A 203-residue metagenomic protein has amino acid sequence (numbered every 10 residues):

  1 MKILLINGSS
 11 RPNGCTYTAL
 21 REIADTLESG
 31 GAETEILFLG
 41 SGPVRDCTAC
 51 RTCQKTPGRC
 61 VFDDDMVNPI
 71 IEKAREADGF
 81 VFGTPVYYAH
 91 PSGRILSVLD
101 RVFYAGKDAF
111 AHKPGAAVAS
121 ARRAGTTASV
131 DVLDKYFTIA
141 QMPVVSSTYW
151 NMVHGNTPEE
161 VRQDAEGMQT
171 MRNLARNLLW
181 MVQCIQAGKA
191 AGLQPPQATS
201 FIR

Functional and structural regions predicted by a protein language model:
K2-A32: N-terminal beta1-alpha1 ligand-phosphate binding loop
D25-A32, G79, F103-K107, T138-M142 (+1 more regions): Generic secondary-structure signature for well-ordered alpha-helical cores
E33-G42: A short beta-strand-loop structural module common to alpha/beta enzyme folds
G42-A74, A198-R203: Cysteine-cluster motifs in flexible loop/terminal segments that predominantly coordinate metals
V61-Y149: Helix-loop-strand module that forms the ligand-binding subsite of alpha/beta enzymes
P143-R203: Glycine-rich phosphate/pyrophosphate-binding loop and the adjoining helix
